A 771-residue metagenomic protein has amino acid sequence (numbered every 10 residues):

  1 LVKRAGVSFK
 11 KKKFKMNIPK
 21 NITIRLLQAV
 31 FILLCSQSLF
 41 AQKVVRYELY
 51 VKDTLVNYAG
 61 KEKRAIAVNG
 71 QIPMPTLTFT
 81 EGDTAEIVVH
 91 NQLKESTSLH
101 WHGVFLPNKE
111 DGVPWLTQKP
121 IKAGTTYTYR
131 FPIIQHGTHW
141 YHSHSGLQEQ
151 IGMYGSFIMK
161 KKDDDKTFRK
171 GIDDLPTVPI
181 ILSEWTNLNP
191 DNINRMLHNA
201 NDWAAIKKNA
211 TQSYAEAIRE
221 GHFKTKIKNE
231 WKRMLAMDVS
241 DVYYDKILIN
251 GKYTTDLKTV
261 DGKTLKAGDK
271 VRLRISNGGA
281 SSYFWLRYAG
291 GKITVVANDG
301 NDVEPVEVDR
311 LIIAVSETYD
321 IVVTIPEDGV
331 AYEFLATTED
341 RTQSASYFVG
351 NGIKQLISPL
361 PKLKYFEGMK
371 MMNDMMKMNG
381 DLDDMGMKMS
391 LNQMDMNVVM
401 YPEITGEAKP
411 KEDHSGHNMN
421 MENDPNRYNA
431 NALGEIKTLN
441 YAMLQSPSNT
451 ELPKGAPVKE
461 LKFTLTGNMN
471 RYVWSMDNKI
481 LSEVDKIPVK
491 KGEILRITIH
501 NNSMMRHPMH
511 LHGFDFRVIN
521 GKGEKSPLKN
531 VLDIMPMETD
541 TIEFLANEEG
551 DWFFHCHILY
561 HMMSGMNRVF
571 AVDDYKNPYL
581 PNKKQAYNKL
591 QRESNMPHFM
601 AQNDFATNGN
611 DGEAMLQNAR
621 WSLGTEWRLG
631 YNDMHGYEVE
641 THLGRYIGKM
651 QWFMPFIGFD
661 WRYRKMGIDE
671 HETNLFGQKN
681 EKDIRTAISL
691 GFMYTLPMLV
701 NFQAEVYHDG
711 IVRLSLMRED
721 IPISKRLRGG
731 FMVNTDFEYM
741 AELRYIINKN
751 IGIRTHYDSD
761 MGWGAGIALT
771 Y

Functional and structural regions predicted by a protein language model:
L1-V44: Bacterial Sec-dependent N-terminal signal peptides
Q42-V315, I321, K354-S390, M394 (+4 more regions): Histidine-centered copper-binding motifs that mark active-site loops of extracellular/periplasmic copper enzymes
F79, V89-N91, I133, L147 (+10 more regions): Non-cytosolic beta-sheet module surface loops
L106, Q148, A280, R341 (+8 more regions): Structural signature of outer-membrane beta-barrel domains
H139-S145, E327-D340, N547-H561: Short, surface-exposed ligand- or partner-binding patches at beta-edge/loop junctions that are enriched in aromatics
A289-V303, K479-L481, N502-K529, Y560-H561 (+1 more regions): Active/binding-pocket-proximal capping segment
E460-F463, G467-Y472, S482-F516: C-terminal substrate/ligand-recognition segments
L590-D611, L616-G764, A768-Y771: Outer-membrane pore/translocation modules
